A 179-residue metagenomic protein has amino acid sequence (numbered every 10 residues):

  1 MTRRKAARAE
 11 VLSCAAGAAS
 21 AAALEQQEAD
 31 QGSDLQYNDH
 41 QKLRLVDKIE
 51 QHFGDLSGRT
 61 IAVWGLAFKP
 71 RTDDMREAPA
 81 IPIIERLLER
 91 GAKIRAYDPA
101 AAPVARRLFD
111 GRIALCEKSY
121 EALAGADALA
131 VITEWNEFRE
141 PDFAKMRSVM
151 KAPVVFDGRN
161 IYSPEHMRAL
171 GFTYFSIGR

Functional and structural regions predicted by a protein language model:
M1-R179: Structural/interface elements that position substrates and couple domains in central-metabolism enzymes
